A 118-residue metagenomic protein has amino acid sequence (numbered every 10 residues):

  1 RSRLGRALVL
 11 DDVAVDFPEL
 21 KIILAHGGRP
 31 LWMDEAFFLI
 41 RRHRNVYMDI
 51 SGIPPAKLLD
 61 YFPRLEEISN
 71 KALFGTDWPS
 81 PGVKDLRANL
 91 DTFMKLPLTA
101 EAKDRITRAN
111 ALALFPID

Functional and structural regions predicted by a protein language model:
R1-L73: Catalytic pocket-lining loop regions of alpha/beta-barrel enzymes, especially the amidohydrolase/enolase/GH5 lineages
L20, W32, A56, D77 (+2 more regions): Generic preference for well-ordered secondary structure
G28, P54, W78, T99 (+1 more regions): Short, solvent-exposed coil/turn elements at secondary-structure transition points
S69-K71, K84-D118: Mid-to-C-terminal alpha-helical segments outside catalytic/metal-binding sites
